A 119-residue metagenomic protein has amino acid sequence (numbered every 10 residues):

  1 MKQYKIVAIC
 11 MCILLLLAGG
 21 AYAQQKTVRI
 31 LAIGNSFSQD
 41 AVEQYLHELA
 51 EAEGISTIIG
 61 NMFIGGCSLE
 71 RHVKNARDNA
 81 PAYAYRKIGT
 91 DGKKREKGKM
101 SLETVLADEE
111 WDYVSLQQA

Functional and structural regions predicted by a protein language model:
M1-A8: Bacterial N-terminal signal peptides that target proteins for export
Q3, Q24, Q117-Q118: Glutamine-centric residue-chemistry signal
A8-A18: Bacterial N-terminal signal peptides
G19-A23: Sec/Tat signal peptide C-region and signal peptidase I cleavage site
V28, D40-A119: Conserved SGNH/GDSL esterase-like catalytic core that processes O-acyl groups on lipids and polysaccharides
S36: Catalytic nucleophile serine of serine hydrolases, specifically the conserved "nucleophile elbow" pentapeptide
